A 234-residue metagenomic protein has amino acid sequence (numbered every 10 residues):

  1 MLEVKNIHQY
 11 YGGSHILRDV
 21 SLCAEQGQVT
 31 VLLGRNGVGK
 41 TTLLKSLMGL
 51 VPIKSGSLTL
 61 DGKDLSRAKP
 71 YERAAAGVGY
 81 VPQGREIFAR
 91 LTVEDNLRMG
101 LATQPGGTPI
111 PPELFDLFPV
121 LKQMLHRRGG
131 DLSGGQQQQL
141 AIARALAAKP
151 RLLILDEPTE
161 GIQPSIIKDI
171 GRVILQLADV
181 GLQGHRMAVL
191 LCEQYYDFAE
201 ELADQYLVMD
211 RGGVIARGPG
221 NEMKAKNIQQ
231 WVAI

Functional and structural regions predicted by a protein language model:
L33-R35: The feature captures the beta-strand-to-loop junction immediately N-terminal to the Walker
M48: Helix-to-loop junction immediately C-terminal to a conserved catalytic motif
G56-D64, A76, P109-I110, D116: Conserved ABC transporter NBD signature motif
D64-G84, P111, Q123-H126, M223-Q229: ABC ATPase NBD coupling module
L91, L132, A145-L146: ABC ATPase signature
R128-L132, Q136: Conserved ABC ATPase signature
A147-R151: A short, proline-enriched helix->beta-strand linker immediately N-terminal to the Walker B motif in ABC-type P-loop
